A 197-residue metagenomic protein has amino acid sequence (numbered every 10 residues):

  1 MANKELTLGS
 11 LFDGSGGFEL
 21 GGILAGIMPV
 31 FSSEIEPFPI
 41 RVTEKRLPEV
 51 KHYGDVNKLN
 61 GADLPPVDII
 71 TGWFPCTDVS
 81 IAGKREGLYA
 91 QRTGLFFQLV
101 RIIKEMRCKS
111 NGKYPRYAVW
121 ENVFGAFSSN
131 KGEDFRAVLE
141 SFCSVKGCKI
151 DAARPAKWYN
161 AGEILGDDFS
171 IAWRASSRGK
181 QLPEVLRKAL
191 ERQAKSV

Functional and structural regions predicted by a protein language model:
M1-V197: Conserved active-site and SAM-binding loop architecture of S-adenosyl-L-methionine-dependent nucleic-acid
